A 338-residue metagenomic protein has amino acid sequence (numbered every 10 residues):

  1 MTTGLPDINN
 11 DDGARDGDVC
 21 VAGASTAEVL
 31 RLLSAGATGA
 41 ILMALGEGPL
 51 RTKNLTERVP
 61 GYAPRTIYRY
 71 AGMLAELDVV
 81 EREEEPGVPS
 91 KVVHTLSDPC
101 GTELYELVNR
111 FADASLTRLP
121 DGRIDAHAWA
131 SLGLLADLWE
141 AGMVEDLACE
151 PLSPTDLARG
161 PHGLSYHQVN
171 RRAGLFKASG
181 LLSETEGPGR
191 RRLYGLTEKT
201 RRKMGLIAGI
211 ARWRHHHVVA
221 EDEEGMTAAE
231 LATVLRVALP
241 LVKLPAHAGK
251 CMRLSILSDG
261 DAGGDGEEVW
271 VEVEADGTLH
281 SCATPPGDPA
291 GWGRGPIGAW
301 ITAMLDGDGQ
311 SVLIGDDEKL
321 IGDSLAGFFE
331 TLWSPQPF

Functional and structural regions predicted by a protein language model:
M1-I8: N-terminal acidic, proline/glycine-rich, low-complexity intrinsically disordered segments
N9-L30, A112-L132: Short, Lys/Arg-enriched N-terminal segment that forms or immediately precedes the first helix of a structured domain
G23-I67, A126-Q168: N-terminal helix-turn-helix DNA-binding core of bacterial DNA-binding proteins
Y68-A75, N170-A178: Short, hydrophobic-biased segments on the C-terminal half of alpha helices that form "recognition helices"
A75-E85, K177-G187: A short, conserved structural fragment
P86-F111, G189-I210: Basic, amphipathic "hinge/linker" alpha-helix immediately C-terminal to the N-terminal HTH DNA-binding motif
D125-A130, L138, G195, K199-W270 (+2 more regions): Acidic, aliphatic-rich amphipathic alpha-helical segments
T284-F338: C-terminal interaction segments
